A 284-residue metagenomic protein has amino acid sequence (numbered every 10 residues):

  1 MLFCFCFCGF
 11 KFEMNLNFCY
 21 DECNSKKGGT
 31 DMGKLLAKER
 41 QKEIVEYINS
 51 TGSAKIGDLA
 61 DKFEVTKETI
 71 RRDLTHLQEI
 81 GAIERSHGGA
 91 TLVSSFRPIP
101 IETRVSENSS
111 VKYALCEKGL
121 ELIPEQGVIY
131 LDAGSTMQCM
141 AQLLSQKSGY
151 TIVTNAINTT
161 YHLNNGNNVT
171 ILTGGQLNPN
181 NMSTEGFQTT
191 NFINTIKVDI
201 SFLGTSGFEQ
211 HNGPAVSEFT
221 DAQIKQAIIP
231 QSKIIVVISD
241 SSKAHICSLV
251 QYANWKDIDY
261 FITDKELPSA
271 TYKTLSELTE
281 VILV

Functional and structural regions predicted by a protein language model:
C4-D31: Short, Lys/Arg-enriched N-terminal segments with co-localized hydrophobic residues within the first ~10-30 amino acids
N15, C23-N24, T75, G134 (+1 more regions): Intrinsically disordered, low-complexity regions of eukaryotic proteins
L16, G28-L36, E46, S53-G57 (+1 more regions): Conserved phosphate- and dinucleotide-binding cores of soluble alpha/beta proteins, encompassing both enzyme active
G29, G33-E43, Y47-G57, K62 (+4 more regions): HTH-adjacent hinge/linker in prokaryotic transcriptional regulators
E64, V93-S94, P179, E209: Short secondary-structure capping/turn micro-motifs that flank functional sites
M137: Conserved SAM/SAH-binding loop
